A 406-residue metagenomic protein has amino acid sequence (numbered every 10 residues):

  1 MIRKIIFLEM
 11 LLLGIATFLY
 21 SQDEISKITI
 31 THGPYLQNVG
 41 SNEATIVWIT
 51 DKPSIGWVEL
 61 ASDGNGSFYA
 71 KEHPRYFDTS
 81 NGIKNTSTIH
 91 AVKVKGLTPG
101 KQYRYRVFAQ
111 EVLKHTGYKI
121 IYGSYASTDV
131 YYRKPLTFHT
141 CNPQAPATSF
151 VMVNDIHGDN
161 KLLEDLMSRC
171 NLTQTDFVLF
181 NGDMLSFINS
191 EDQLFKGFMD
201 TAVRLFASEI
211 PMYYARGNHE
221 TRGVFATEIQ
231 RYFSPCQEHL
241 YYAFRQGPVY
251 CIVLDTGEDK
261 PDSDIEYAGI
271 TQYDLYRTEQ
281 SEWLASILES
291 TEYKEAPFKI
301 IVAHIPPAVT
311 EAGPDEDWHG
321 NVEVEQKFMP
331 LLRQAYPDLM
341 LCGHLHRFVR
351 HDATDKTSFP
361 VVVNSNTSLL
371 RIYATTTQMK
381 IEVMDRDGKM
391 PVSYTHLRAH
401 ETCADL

Functional and structural regions predicted by a protein language model:
Q22-I55: Non-catalytic, glycine-rich low-complexity segments
G40-E43, S54-W57, S67-F77, G82-I83 (+2 more regions): N-terminal active-site segment of His-dependent metallophosphoesterases
W48, G100-A109: Short beta-strand segments enriched for Tyr within beta-sheet-rich domains, predominantly fibronectin type III
F108-T137, Q193-Y293, K327-L331, R350-T375 (+1 more regions): Extended active-site neighborhood of metal-dependent phosphoesterases/phosphodiesterases
M152-N154, V178-D183, M212-N218, I301-A303 (+2 more regions): Active-site neighborhood of phospho(di)ester-bond hydrolases with catalytic His/Asp-centered motifs
G158-L162, S186-N189, R216-F225, D259-D262 (+3 more regions): Active-site environment of divalent metal-dependent phosphoester hydrolases
Y267, Y273, E292-L339: Active-site-proximal segments of metal-dependent phosphoesterases and phosphodiesterases across multiple
T395-T402: Conserved small/polar residues in nucleotide/adenosyl-binding loops
